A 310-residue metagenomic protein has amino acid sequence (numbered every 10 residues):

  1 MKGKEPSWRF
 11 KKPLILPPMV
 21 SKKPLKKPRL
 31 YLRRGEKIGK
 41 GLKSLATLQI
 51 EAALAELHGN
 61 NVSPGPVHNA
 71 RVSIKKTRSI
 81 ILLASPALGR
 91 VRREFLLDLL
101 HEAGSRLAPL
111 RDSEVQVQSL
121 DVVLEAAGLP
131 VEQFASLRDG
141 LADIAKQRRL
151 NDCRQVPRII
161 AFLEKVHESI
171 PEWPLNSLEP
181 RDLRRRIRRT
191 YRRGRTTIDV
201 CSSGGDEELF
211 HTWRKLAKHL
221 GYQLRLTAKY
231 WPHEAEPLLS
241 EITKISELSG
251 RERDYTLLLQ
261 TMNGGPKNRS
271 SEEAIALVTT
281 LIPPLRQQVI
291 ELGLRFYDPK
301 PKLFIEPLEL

Functional and structural regions predicted by a protein language model:
W8-L310: Cationic, histidine-enriched alpha-helical/coil surfaces that engage anionic ligands
